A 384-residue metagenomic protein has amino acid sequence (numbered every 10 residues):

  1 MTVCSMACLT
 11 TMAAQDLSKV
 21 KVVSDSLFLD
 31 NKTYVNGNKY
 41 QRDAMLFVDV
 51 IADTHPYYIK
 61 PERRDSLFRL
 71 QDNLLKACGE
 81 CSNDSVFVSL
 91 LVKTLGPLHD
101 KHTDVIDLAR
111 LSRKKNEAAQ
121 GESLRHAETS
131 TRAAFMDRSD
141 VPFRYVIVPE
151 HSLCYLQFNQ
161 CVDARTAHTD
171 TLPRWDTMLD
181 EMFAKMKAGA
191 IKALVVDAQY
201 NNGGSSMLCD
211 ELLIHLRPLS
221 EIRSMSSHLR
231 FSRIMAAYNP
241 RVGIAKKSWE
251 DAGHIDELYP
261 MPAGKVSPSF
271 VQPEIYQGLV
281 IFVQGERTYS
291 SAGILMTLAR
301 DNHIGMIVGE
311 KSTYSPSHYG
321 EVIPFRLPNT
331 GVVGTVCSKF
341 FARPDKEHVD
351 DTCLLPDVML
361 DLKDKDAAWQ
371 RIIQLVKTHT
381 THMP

Functional and structural regions predicted by a protein language model:
M1-K19: Bacterial Sec-dependent N-terminal signal peptides
V3, L9-T10, R42, S89 (+2 more regions): Generic structural microfeature
Q15-I244, L279, K311, P316-N329 (+5 more regions): Flexible, low-complexity junctional segments that flank or bridge functional domains
L208-E211, R233-S248, G253-I323: Flexible, glycine-rich surface segments
I222, G253-M261, C337-L355: Extended, charge-rich low-complexity interaction segments
S291, L295, D351-T352, A368 (+1 more regions): Short amphipathic alpha-helical coupling segments at ligand-binding clamshell hinges and other catalytic/signaling
